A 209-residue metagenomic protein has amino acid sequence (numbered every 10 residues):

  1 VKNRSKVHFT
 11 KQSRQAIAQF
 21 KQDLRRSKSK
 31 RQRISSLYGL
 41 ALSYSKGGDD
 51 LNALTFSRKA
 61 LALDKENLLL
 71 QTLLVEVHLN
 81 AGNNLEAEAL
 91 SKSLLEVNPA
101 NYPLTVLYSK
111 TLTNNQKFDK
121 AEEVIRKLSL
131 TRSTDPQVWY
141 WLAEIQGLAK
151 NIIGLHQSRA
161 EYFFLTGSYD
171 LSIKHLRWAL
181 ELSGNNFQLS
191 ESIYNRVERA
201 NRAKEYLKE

Functional and structural regions predicted by a protein language model:
V1-L69, L73-L90, E96, V124 (+5 more regions): Extracytoplasmic and endomembrane cell-envelope/extracellular-matrix remodeling and assembly machinery
S36, L70, L104, V138 (+2 more regions): TPR alpha-solenoid repeat register
G39, L73, L107-Y108, W141 (+3 more regions): Canonical tetratricopeptide repeat
T55, A89, E123, Y140 (+2 more regions): Primarily a tetratricopeptide repeat
N80, L107-Q116: Small-residue-rich helix-loop
